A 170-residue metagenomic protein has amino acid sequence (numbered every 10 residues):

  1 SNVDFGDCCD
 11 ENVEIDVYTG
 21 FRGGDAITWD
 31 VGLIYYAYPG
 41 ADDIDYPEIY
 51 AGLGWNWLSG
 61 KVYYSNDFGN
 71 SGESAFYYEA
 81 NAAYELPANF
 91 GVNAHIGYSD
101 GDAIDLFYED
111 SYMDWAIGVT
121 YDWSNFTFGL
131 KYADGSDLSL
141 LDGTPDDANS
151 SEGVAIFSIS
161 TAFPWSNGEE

Functional and structural regions predicted by a protein language model:
S1-D43: Surface-exposed loop and membrane-interface regions of Gram-negative outer-membrane beta-barrel proteins
S1-N2, V31-Y35, L53, G60-Y64 (+4 more regions): Transmembrane beta-barrel strands of outer-membrane/channel proteins
D4-V13, A41-E48, S65, G69-A75 (+2 more regions): Outer-membrane beta-barrel translocator domains and adjoining extracellular loop/strand segments of Gram-negative
E11-V17, I27, D45-I49, G54-N56 (+3 more regions): Residues that define the transmembrane beta-barrel architecture of outer-membrane proteins
V17-F21, L33, I49-W55, A80-Y84 (+2 more regions): Residues on the lipid-exposed face of transmembrane beta-strands in outer-membrane beta-barrel proteins
D25-V31, W57-V62, A88-A94, S124-L130 (+1 more regions): Repeated loop/turn-to-beta-strand initiation elements of outer-membrane beta-barrel proteins
N56, I117-F126, Y132, N149-E170: Outer-membrane beta-barrel "beta-signal"
G91-K131, D137-S139, E170: Outer membrane beta-barrel transmembrane domains
